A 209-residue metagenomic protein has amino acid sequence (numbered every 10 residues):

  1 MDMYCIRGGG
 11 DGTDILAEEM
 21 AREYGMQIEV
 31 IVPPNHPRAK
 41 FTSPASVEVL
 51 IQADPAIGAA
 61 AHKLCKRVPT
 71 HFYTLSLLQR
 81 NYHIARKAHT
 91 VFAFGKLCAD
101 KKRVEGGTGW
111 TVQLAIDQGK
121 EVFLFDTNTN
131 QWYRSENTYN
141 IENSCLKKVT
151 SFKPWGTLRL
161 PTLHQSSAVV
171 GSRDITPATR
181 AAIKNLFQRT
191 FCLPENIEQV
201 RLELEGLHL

Functional and structural regions predicted by a protein language model:
M1-G206: Acidic/glycine-enriched connector segments
L209: Conserved ATP-binding/catalytic motifs of P-loop helicase motor domains
